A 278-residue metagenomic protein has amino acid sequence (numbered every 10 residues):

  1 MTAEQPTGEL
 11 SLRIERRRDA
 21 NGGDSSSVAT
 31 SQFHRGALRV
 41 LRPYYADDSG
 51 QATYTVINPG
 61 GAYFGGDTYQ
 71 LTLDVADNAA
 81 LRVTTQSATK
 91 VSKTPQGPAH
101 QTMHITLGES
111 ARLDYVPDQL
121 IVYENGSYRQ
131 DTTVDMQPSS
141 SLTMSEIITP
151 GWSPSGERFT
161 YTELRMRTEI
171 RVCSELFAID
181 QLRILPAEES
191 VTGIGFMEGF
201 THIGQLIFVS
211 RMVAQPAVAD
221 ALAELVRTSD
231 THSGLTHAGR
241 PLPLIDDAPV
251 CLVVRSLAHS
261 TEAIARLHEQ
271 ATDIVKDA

Functional and structural regions predicted by a protein language model:
M1-Q119, E124, D131: N-terminal, charged/glycine-rich beta-strand/loop interface patches
R39-R42, S92-P98, N125-S127, S153-E157 (+2 more regions): A short, polar/proline- and glycine-enriched secondary-structure boundary/capping micro-motif
R112-L113, S140-L142: Repeated loop/turn-to-beta-strand initiation elements of outer-membrane beta-barrel proteins
D118-L120, S145-P150: Short, surface-exposed recognition loops or helix-turn segments adjacent to catalytic cores
N125-G126, D131-T133, M144-I147: Basic (Lys/Arg-enriched) interaction patch that binds polyanionic ligands
I148-A278: A structural signal for small-residue-enriched, beta-sheet-centric alpha/beta enzyme cores and oligomeric scaffold folds
